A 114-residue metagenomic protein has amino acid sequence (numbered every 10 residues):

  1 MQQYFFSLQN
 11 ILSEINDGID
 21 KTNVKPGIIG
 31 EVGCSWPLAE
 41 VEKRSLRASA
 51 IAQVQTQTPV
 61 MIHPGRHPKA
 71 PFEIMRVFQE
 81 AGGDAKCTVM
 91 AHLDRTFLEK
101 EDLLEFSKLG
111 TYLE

Functional and structural regions predicted by a protein language model:
Y4-Y112: Histidine/acidic residue-rich metal-binding segments in metalloenzymes
